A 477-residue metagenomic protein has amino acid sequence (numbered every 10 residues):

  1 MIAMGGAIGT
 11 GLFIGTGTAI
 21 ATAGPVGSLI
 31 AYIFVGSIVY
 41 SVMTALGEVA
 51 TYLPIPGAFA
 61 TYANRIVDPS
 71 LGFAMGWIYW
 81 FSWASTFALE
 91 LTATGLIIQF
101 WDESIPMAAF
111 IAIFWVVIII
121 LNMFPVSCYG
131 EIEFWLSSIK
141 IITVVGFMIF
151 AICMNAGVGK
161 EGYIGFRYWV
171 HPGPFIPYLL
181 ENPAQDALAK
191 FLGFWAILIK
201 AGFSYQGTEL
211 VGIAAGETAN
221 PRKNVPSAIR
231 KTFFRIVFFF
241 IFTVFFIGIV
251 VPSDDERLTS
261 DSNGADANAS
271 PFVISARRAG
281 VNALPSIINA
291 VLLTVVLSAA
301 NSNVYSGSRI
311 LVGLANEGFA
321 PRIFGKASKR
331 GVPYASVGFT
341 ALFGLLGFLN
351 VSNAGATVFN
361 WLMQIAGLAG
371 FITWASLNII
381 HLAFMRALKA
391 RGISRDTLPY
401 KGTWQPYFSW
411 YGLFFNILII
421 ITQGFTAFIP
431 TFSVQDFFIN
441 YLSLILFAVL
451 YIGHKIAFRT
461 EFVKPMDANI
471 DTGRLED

Functional and structural regions predicted by a protein language model:
M1-F13, P174-F238, A283-V304, F408-G412: Hydrophobic, membrane-embedded alpha-helices of multi-pass small-molecule transporters
M1-V26, V39-Y40, T44, T460-D477: Membrane-interface "cap" regions at the ends of multi-pass membrane proteins
I14-E103, M107-F110, S443: Extracellular loop-to-transmembrane helix junctions
I55, I78-T92, K200, Y205-T218 (+3 more regions): Membrane-helix boundary/coupling elements in multi-pass transport proteins
A60-T61, D68, F100, P177 (+5 more regions): TM-loop-TM module centered on a large, flexible mid-protein loop between adjacent transmembrane helices in multi-pass
A109-H171, Q206, I229-F233, M363-S376 (+2 more regions): Membrane-interface loop-to-helix entry segments
L136, K326-V332, W374-N440, K464-I470: C-terminal membrane-solvent junction of multi-pass transporters and transport-like membrane proteins
I141-L179, G248-V251, W374-R391, T422-G424 (+1 more regions): Hydrophobic alpha-helical segments and their helix-loop junctions in multi-pass secondary transporters
